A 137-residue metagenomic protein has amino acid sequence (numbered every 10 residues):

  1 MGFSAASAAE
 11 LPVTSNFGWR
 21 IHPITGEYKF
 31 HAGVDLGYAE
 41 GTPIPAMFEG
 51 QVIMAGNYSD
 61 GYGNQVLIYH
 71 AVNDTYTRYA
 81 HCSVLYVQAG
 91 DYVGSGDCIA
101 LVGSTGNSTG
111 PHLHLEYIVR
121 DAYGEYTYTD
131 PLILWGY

Functional and structural regions predicted by a protein language model:
M1-G63, S95, S104, S108: Surface-exposed, glycine-biased beta-strand/turn segments
V13, N64-H70, D91-Y137: Conserved, short, structured surface segments that act as functional micro-motifs
R20-T25, Y69, Y86, G90: Short, charged, low-hydrophobicity "junction" segments
H22, H31, H70, H81 (+1 more regions): Histidine-centered active-site/metal-ligand motif
E27-V34, Y69-N73, W135: Short solvent-exposed strand/turn elements
A39, P45-A46, A55, V72-G96 (+2 more regions): Short histidine-centered loop motifs in beta-beta connectors
